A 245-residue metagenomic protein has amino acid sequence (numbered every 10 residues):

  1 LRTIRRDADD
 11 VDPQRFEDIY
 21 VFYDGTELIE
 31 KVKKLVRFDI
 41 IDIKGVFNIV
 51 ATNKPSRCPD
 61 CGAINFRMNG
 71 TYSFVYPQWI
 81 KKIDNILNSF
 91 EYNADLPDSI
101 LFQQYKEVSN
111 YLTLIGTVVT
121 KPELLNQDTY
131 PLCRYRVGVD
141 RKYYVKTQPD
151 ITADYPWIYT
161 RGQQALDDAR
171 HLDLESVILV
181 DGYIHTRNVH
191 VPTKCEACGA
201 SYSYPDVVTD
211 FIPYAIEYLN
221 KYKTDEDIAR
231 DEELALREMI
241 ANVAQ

Functional and structural regions predicted by a protein language model:
L1-Q245: Single-stranded nucleic acid-binding surfaces, predominantly the OB-fold ssDNA-binding core
